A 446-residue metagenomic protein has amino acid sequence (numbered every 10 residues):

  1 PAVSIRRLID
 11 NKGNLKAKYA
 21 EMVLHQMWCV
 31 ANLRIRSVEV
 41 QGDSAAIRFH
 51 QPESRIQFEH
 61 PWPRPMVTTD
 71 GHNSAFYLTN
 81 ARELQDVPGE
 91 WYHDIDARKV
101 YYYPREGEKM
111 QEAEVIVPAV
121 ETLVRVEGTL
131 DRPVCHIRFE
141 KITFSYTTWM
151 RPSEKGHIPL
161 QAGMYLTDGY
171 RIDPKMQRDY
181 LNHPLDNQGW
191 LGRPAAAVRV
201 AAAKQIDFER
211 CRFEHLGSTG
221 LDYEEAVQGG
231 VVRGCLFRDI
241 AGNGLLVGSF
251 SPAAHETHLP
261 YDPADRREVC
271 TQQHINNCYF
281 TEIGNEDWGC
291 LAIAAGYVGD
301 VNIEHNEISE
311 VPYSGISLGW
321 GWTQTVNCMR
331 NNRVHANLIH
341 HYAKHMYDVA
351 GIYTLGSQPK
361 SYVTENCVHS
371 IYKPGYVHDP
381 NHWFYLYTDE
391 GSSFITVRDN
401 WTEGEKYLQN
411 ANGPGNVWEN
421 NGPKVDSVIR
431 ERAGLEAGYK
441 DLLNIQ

Functional and structural regions predicted by a protein language model:
P1-A202, D207, A253-A264: Extracellular polysaccharide-degrading/modifying enzymes targeting complex plant/algal/animal polysaccharides
Y19, P88, A97, C290 (+6 more regions): Active-site lining segments that contact anionic ligands and/or coordinate catalytic metals
E121, T148-E154, A195, G217-Y223 (+10 more regions): Short glycine/acidic-rich loop motifs that flank beta-strands on beta-rich extracellular proteins
C135-Y146, P184, K204-S218, V227-G242 (+6 more regions): Right-handed parallel beta-helix
Y146, M150, E365, Y376-Q446: Extracellular beta-rich repeat passengers
F250, G319-G321, S357, G391: Active-site beta-loop-alpha junctions enriched in small/polar residues
